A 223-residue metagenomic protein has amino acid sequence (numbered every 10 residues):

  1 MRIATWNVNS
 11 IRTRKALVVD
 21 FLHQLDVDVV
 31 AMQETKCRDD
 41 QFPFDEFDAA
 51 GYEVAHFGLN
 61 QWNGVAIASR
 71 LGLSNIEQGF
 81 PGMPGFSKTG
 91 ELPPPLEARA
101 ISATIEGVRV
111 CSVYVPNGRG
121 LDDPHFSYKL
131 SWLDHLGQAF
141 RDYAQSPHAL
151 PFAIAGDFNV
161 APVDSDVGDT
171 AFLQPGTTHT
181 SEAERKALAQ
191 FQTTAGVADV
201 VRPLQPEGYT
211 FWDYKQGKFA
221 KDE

Functional and structural regions predicted by a protein language model:
M1-V65: N-terminal, active-site-proximal structural segment of metallo-dependent hydrolase catalytic domains
A4, A55, C111-V113, A153 (+1 more regions): Hydrophobic/aromatic beta-strand patches that form the interior of the parallel beta-sheet core in alpha/beta enzyme
W6-I11, T89-G90, Y128-S131, T177-T178: Short, flexible loop segments at the rims of nucleotide/cofactor-binding pockets, characterized by
N9, K36, P81, Y114-P116 (+2 more regions): Catalytic metal-binding/acid-base residues of hydrolase active sites
D20-L22, E97-E106, H135-L150: Short amphipathic alpha-helices and their capping/turn segments at secondary-structure boundaries
T35-K36, F42-G120: Structured beta-strand-rich core segments of catalytic domains in phosphoester-bond hydrolases
A50, W132-E223: Metal-dependent phosphoesterases centered on the DNase I-like endonuclease/exonuclease/phosphatase
